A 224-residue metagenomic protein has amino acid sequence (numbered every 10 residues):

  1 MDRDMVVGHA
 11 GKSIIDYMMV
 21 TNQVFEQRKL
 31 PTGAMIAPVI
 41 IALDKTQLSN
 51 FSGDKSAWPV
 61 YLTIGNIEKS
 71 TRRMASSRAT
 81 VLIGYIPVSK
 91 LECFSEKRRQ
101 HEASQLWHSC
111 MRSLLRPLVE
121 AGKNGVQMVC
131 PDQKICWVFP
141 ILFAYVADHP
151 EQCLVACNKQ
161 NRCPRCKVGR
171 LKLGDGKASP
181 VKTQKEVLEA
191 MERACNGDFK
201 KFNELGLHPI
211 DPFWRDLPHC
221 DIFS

Functional and structural regions predicted by a protein language model:
M1-S109, S113, A121, C153-A178: Internal mixed beta-strand/loop scaffold within catalytic domains of large alpha/beta enzymes
P87-S104, H108-M111, R116-S224: Domain-level detector for long, ordered catalytic/regulatory cores in large eukaryotic signaling and trafficking
